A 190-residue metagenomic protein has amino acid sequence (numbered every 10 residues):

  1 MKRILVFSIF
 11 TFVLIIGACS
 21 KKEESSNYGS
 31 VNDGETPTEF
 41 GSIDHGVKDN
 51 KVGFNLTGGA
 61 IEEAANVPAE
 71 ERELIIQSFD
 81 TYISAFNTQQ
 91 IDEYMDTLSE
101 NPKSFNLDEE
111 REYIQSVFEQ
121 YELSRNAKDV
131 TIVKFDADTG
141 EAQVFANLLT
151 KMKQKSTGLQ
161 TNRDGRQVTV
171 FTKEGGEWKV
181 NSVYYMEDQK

Functional and structural regions predicted by a protein language model:
M1-I4: Positively charged n-region of N-terminal signal peptides that target proteins for export
V6-V13: Sec-dependent N-terminal signal peptides
I15-A18: C-terminal motif of bacterial Sec signal peptides marking the signal peptidase cleavage site
K21-S84, T88: Short, low-complexity N-terminal intrinsically disordered segments enriched in polar/charged residues
A85-F105: Short, well-ordered alpha-helical segments enriched in acidic and aromatic residues
Q115-L159: Surface-exposed, charged secondary-structure patches
D129-K134, R166-T172: Hydrophobic/aromatic beta-strand elements that line small-molecule binding cavities or substrate pockets in beta-rich
L148-T150, R166-V168, N181-K190: Short, solvent-exposed aromatic-acidic interface loops
